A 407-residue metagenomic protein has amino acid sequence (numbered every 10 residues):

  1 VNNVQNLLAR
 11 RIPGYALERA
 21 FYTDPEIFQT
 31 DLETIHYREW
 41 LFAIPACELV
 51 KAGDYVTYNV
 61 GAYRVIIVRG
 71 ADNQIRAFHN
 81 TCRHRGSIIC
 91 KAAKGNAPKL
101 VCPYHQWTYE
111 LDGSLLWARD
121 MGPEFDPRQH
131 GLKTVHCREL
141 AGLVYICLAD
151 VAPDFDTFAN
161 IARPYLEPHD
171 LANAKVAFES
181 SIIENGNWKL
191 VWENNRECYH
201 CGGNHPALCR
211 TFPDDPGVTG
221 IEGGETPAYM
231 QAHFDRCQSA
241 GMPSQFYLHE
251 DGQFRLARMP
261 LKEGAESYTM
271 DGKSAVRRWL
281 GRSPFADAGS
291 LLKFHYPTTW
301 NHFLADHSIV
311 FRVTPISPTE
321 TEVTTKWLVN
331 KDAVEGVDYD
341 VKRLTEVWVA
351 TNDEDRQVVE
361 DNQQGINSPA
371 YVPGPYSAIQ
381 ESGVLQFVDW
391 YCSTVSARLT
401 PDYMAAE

Functional and structural regions predicted by a protein language model:
Q5-F21, A172: Short, contiguous pre-domain boundary segments
L17, F21-V60, V65: Non-catalytic accessory segments flanking enzyme active sites
D31, T81-C82, V191: Short hydrophobic core segments
H36-W40, S87, H200: Generic structural signal for secondary-structure transition and capping sites
Y37-L49, L116-M121, L292-P297: Short Pro/Gly-enriched beta-strand edge/turn motifs at strand-loop
E48-P168: Rieske [2Fe-2S] iron-sulfur-binding domain
R69, Q74, L143-E407: C-terminal catalytic domain of Rieske-type non-heme iron oxygenases
